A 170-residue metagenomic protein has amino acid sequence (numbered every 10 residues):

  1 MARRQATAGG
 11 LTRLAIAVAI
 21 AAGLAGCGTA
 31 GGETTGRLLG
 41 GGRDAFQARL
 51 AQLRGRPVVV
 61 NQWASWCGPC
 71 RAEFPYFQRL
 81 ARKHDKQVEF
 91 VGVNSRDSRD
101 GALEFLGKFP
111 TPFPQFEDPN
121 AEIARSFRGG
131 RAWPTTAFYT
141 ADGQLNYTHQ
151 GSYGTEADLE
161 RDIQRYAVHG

Functional and structural regions predicted by a protein language model:
A2-A15: Bacterial N-terminal signal peptides that target proteins for export
G23-G26: C-terminal motif of bacterial Sec signal peptides marking the signal peptidase cleavage site
G28-A30: Bacterial signal peptide processing site
G36-V58: A short beta-strand-turn-helix
R56-V58, W63-W66: Short pre-active-site segment immediately N-terminal to redox-active cysteine/selenocysteine motifs in thiol-based
V59-V60, F90, T136: Hydrophobic beta-strand anchors of alpha/beta hydrolase catalytic cores
R71-F109, P119-R125: Structural microenvironment flanking redox-active thiols in thiol-disulfide oxidoreductases
G107-P112, P119-A167: Thiol/disulfide oxidoreductase modules built on the thioredoxin-like
